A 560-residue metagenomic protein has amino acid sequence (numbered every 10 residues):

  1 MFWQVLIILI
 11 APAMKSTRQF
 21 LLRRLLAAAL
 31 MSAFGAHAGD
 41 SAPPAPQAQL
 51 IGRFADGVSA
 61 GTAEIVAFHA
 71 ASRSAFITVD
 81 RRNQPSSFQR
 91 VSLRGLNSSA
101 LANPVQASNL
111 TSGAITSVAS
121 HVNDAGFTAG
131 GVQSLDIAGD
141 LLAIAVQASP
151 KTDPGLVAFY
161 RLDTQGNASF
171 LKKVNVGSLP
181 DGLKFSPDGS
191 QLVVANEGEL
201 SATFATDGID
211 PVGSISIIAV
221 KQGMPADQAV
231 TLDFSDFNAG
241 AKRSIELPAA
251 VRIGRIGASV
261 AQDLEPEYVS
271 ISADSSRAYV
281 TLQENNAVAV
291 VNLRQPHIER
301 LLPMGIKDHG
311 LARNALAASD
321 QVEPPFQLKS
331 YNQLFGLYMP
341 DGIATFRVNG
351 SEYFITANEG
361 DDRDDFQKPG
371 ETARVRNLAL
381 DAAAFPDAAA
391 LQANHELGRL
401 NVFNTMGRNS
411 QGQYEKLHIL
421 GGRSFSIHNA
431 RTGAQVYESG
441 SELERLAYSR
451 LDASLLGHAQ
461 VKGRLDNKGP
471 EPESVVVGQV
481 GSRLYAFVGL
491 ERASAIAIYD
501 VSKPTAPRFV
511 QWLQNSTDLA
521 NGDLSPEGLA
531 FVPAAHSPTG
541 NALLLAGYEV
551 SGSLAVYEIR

Functional and structural regions predicted by a protein language model:
M1-F20: N-terminal secretory signal peptides that target proteins for export/translocation
V5, I10-A11, F34-A38, N103 (+1 more regions): Short, flexible coil/linker elements and helix-boundary hinge sites characteristic of intrinsically disordered
V5, Q19, G35-H37, P44 (+1 more regions): Intrinsically disordered, low-complexity serine/threonine-rich segments
L9, R23, A28-A29, G189 (+1 more regions): Intrinsically disordered, low-complexity segments enriched in polar/charged small residues
K15-H37: Gram-negative bacterial Sec-dependent N-terminal signal peptides
G39-R560: Beta-sheet-rich non-transmembrane sensory/scaffold domains
